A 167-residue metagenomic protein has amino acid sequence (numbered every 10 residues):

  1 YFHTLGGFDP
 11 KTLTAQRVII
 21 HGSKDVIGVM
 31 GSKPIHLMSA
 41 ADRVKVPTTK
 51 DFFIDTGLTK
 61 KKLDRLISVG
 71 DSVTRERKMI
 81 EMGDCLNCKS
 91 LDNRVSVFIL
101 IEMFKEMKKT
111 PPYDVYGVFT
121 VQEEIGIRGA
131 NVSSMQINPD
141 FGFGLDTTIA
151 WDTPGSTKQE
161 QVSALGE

Functional and structural regions predicted by a protein language model:
Y1-E167: N-terminal hydrophobic/helix-forming segments and targeting peptides
